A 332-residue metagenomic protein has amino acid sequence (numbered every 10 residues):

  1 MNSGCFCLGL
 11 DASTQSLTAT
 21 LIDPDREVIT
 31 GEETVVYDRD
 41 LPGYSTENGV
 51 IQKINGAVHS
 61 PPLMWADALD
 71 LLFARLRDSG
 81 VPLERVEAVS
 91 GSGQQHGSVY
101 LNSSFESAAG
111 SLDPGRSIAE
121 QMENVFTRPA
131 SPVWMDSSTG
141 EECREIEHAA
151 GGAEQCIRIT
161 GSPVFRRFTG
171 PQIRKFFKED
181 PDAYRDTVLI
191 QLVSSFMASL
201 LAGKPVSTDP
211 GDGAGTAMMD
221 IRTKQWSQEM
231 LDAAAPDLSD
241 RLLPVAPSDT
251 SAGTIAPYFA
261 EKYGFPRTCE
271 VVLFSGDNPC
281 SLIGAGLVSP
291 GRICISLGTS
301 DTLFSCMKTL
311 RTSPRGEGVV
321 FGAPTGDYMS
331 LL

Functional and structural regions predicted by a protein language model:
M1-E120, D186, A260-E261, F265-E270: N-terminal glycine/serine-rich phosphate-binding loop of ATP-dependent small-molecule kinases, especially carbohydrate
C7, V86, Q95, R128-A130 (+2 more regions): Extracellular structured ligand-interaction cores
A12-T14, D25, M135-S137, E147-G276: Gly/Ser/Thr-rich active-site cleft segment
R39-L41, S248-K262, K308-G318: Acidic-glycine-rich active-site phosphate/pyrophosphate-binding loop
T46-H59, F126-R128, C156-R158, G213: Glycine-/proline-rich flexible loop or hinge segments
A66-A74, G170-I173, G276-C280: Short, hydrophobic/amphipathic alpha-helical packing segments that form internal helix faces or helix-helix interfaces
S92-G97, S248-S251, L297-T299: Glycine-rich beta-strand-to-loop/alpha-helix junction loops that act as flexible
S98, S103-C143, D186-T187, Q191-Q228 (+1 more regions): Glycine-rich phosphate-binding loop of actin/hexokinase-like ATP-binding domains
